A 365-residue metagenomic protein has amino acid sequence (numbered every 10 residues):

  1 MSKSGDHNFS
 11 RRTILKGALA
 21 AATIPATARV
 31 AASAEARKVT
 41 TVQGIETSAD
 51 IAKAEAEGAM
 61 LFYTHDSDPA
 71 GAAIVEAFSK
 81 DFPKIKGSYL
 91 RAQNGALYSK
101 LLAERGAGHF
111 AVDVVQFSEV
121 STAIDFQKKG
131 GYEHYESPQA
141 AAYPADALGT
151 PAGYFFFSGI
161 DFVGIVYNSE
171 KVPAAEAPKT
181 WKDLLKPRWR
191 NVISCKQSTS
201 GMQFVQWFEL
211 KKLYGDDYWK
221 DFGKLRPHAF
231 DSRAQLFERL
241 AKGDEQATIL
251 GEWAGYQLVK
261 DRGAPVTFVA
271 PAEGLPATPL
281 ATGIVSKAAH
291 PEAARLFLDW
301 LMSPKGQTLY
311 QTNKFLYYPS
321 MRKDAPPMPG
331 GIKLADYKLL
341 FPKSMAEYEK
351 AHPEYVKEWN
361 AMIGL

Functional and structural regions predicted by a protein language model:
M1-I24: N-terminal secretory signal peptides
A26-K53: C-terminal segment of N-terminal export signals and the immediately downstream linker at the start of the mature
L61-E76, S88-L102, F110-D244: Extracytoplasmic ligand-binding site segments that recognize negatively charged/polar headgroups
S121-D125, Q246-P265: A ligand-binding cleft/hinge motif common to bilobed small-molecule-binding domains
E133-Q139, G153-F156, K182, V259-P276 (+1 more regions): Short beta-strand->loop
I160-F162, D221-G223, A229-F230, R262-S286 (+1 more regions): Periplasmic-binding protein-like
G164-K171, E209, T278-H290, L309-Y310: A bilobed periplasmic-binding-protein/Venus flytrap-type ligand-binding module shared by bacterial periplasmic
W189-T199, L301-K323: Periplasmic-binding protein-like
